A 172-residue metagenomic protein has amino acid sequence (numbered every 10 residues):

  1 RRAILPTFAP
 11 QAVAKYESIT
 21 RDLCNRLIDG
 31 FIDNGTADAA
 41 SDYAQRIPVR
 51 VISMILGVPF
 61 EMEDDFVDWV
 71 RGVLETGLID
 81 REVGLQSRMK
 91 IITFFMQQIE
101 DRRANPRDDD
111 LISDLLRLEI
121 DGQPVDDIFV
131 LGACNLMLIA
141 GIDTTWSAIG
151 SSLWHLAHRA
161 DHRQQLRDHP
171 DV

Functional and structural regions predicted by a protein language model:
R1-V172: Cytochrome P450
